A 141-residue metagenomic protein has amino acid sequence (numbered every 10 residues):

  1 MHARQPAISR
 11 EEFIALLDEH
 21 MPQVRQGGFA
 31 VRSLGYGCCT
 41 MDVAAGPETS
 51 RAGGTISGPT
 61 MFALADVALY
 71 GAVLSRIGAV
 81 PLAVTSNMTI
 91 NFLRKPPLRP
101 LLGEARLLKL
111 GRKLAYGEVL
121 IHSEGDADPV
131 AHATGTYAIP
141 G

Functional and structural regions predicted by a protein language model:
M1-D42, P47-E48: Non-catalytic linker/capping segments at the edges of enzyme domains
H2-I8, K95-L98, L102, L108-G141: HotDog/MaoC-like acyl-thioester-processing domains
V24, S50, G54-T55, L107 (+1 more regions): Short glycine- and Lys/Arg-enriched binding-loop motifs that mark or flank ligand-binding interfaces
G27, G37-C39, G58, V80-M88 (+3 more regions): A generic structural signal for short beta-strands and their flanking turns/coil linkers
V43-A45, F92, I139: Hydrophobic residues in beta-strands and at strand termini
A44-A68: Hot-dog-fold acyl-thioester-processing enzymes
G71-L102, L107: Hydrophobic beta-strand-centered segment that forms part of the acyl-chain substrate-binding groove
